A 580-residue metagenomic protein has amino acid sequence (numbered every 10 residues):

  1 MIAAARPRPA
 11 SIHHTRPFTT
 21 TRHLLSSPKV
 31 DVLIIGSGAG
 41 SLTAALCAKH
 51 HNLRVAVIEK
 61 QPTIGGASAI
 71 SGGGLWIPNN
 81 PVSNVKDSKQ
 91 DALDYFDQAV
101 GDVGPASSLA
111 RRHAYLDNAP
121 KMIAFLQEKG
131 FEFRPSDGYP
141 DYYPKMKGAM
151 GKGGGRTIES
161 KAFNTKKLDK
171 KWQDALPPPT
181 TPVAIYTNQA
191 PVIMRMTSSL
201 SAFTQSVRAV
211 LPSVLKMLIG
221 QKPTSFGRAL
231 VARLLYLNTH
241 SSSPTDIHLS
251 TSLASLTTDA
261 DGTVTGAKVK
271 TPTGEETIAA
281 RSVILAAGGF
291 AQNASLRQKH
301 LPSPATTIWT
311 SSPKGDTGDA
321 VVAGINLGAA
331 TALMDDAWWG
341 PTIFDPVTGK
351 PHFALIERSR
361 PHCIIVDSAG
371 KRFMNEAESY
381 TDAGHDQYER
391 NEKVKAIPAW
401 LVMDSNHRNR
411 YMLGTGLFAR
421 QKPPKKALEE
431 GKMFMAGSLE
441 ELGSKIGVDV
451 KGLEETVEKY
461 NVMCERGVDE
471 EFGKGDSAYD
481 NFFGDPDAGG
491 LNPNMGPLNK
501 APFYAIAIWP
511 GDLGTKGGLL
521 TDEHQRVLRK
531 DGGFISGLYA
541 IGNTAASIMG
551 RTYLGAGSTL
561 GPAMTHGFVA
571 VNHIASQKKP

Functional and structural regions predicted by a protein language model:
M1-S27: N-terminal mitochondrial targeting presequence
S26-G40, A56: Beta1/beta-strand and adjacent pyrophosphate-binding region of the FAD-binding site in flavoprotein oxidoreductases
K60-S243, I365, R372, N406-N409 (+3 more regions): Conserved N-terminal/central alpha/beta ligand/cofactor-binding core
A162-S201, V321-A323, A330-V448: An anion/pyrophosphate-binding glycine-rich loop and adjacent beta-alpha core in soluble alpha-beta enzymes
V210-T277, R281, V321: Helical element adjacent to the flavin cofactor pocket in flavoenzyme catalytic cores
Q221-G227, H240-S241, T271-T348, H352 (+1 more regions): Glycine-rich loop(s) and the adjacent beta-strand/alpha-helix scaffold that form part
S255-T257, T263, G452-I548, T552: A glycine-rich dinucleotide-binding beta-alpha-beta segment and adjacent secondary-structure elements that constitute
K395-P502, A570-H573, Q577: Helix-rich C-terminal "cap"/substrate-channel and partner-interaction subdomain that packs against the flavin-binding
